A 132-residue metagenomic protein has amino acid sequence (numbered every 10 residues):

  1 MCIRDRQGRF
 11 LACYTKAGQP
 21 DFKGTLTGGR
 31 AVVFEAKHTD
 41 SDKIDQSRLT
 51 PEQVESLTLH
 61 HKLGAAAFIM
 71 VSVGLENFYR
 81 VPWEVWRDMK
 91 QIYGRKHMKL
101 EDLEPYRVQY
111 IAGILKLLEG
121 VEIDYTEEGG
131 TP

Functional and structural regions predicted by a protein language model:
M1-D5: Conserved small/polar residues in nucleotide/adenosyl-binding loops
R9: N-terminal cationic and glycine-rich segments that engage phosphates or anionic surfaces
C13-A17: A short catalytic or substrate-binding loop motif that flags glycine-/basic-rich loops and adjacent residues that bind
G18-Q19, A65: Short, surface-exposed coil-to-beta transition loops
F22-G24, G29-S41: Conserved catalytic cores of phosphodiester-cleaving nucleases, focusing on short active-site segments
T39-S56, H60-L63: Mg2+/Mn2+-dependent nuclease catalytic core
T58-D88: Nucleic-acid nuclease catalytic cores
W83-P132: Helix-rich interaction surfaces within compact, conserved domain-sized segments that mediate assembly or partner
